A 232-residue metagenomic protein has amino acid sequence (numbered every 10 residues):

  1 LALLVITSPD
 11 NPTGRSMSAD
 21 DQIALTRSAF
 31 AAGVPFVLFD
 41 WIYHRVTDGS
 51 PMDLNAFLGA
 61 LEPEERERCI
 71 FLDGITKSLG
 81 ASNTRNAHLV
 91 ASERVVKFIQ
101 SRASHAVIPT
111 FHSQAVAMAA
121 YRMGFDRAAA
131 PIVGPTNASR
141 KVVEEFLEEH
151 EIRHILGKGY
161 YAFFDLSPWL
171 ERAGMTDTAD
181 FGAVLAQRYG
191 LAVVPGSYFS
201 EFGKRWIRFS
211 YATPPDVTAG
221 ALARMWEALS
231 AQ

Functional and structural regions predicted by a protein language model:
L1-M52: Active-site phosphate-binding strand-loop segment of PLP-dependent enzymes
L4, N11, D40, C69 (+6 more regions): Generic structural signal for small/hydrophobic residues in well-ordered secondary structure, especially within
T26-R27, V184-V193, F199-Q232: PLP-dependent enzyme catalytic core of the Aspartate aminotransferase-like
D48-G49, L79, R153-L156, F199-G203: A short beta-turn/loop motif at secondary-structure boundaries
L58-C69: Nucleotide-activated donor-binding/catalytic signature segment of Leloir-type glycosyltransferases, i.e., the conserved
R68-K158: PLP-dependent aminotransferase class I/II
S92-E93, R122, D165-S167, A212-P214: Residue-level recognition of strand-loop junctions within catalytic nucleotide-signaling folds
T136-N137, H150-R188, I207: Conserved PLP-binding catalytic core of the aspartate aminotransferase-like
